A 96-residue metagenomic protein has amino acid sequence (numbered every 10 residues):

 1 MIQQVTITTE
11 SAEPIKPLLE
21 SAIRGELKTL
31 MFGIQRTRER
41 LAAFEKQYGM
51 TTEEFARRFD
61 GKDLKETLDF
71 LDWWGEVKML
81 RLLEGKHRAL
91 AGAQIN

Functional and structural regions predicted by a protein language model:
M1-K46, M50-E54, G85-N96: Small, basic N-terminal interaction modules of short regulatory proteins
P17, R24, M31, D60-D63 (+2 more regions): Heptad-repeat register of long alpha-helical coiled-coils used for dimerization/oligomerization in large scaffolding
F44-W73: Amphipathic, hydrophobic secondary-structure cores in small proteins
E66, F70-I95: Short, compact, well-ordered microdomains
